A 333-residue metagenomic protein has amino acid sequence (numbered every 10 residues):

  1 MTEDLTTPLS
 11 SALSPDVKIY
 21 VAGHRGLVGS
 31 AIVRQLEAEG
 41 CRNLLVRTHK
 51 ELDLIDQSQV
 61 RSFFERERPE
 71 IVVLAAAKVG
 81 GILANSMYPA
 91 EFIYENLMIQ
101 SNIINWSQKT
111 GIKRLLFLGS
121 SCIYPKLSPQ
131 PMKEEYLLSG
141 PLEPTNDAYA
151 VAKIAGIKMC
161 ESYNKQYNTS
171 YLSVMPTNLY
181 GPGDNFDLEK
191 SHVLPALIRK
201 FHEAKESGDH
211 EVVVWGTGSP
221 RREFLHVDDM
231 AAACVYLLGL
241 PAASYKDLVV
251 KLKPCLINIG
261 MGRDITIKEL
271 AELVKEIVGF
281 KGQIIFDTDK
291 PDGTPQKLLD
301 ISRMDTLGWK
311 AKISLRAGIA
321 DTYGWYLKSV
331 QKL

Functional and structural regions predicted by a protein language model:
T7, L27, A31-E39, E203-L333: C-terminal substrate-binding subdomain of Rossmann-fold SDR/epimerase-dehydratase oxidoreductases
H24: NAD(P)H cofactor-binding loop motif with strongest signal on the N-terminal glycine-rich segment
E37-S62: Adenosine-cofactor binding site in Rossmann-like domains, unifying the SAM/SAH pocket of S-adenosylmethionine-dependent
Q57-L97, K109, K126: NAD(P)H-binding glycine-rich loop region in Rossmannoid oxidoreductase-like domains and their noncatalytic homologs
S101-N146, L172: Conserved Rossmann-fold NAD(P)-dependent oxidoreductase catalytic core, especially the SDR/UDP-sugar
G119-S120, I157-N185, P195-L197, E206-V213 (+1 more regions): Conserved beta-loop-beta element that borders a ligand/cofactor-binding pocket
A148, A152-A155: Active-site helix of classical SDR
